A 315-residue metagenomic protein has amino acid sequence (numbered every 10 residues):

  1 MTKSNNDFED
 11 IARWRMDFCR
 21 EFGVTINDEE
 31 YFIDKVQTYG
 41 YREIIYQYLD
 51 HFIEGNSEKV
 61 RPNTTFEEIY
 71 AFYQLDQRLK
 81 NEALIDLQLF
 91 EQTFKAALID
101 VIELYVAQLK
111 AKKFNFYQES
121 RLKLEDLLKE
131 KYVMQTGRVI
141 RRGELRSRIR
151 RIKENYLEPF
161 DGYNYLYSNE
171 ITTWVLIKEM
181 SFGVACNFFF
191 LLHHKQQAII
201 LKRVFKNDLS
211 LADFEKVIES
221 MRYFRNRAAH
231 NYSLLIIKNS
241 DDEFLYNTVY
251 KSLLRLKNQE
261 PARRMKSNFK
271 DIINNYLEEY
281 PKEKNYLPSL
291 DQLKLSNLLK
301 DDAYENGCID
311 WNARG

Functional and structural regions predicted by a protein language model:
M1-Y223, L235-G315: Extended intrinsically disordered or low-complexity regions, especially N/C-terminal cytosolic tails and loops, rather
N231: Acidic/aromatic/glycine-rich contiguous surface patches that form carbohydrate-binding/processing clefts and analogous
